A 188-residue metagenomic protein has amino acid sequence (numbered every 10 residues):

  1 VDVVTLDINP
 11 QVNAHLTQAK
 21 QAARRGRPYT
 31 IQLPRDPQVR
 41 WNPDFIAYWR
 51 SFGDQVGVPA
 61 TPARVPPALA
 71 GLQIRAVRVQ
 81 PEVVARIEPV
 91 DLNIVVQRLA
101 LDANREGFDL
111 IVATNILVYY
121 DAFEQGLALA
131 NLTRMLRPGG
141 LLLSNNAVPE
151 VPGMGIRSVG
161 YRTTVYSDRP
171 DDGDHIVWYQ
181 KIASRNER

Functional and structural regions predicted by a protein language model:
V1-V96: Class I S-adenosyl-L-methionine-dependent methyltransferase module
T5-D7, L110, L136-V148: Conserved beta-strand signature within the Rossmann-like core of class I S-adenosyl-L-methionine
V12-A14, E150-G153: Short, charged/polar "capping" segments at the starts of alpha-helices and the immediately preceding loops
H15-A19, D102, G155-R157: Short aromatic-enriched loop/helix-cap "lid" or pocket-rim segments at secondary-structure transitions that line
L92-I111: A short acidic, Gly/Pro-enriched loop at the edge of an enzyme's catalytic core that lines a small-molecule cofactor
F108-F123: A short SAM/SAH-binding and catalytic strip from SAM-dependent methyltransferases
Q125-P138: A short glycine-rich, Lys/Arg-flanked "PGG" loop and its adjoining helix->strand segment in the class I
G155-R188: Core SAM-dependent methyltransferase catalytic element
